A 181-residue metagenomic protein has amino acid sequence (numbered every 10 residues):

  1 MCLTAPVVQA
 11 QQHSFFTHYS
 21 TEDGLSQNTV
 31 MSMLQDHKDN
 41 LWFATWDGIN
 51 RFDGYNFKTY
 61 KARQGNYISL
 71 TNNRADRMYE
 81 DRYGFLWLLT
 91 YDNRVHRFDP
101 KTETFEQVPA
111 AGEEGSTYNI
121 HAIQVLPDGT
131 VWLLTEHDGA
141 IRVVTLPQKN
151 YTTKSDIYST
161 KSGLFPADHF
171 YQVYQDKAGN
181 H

Functional and structural regions predicted by a protein language model:
M1-H181: Carboxylate-rich, polar loop motifs that coordinate divalent cations or form catalytic acidic clusters
